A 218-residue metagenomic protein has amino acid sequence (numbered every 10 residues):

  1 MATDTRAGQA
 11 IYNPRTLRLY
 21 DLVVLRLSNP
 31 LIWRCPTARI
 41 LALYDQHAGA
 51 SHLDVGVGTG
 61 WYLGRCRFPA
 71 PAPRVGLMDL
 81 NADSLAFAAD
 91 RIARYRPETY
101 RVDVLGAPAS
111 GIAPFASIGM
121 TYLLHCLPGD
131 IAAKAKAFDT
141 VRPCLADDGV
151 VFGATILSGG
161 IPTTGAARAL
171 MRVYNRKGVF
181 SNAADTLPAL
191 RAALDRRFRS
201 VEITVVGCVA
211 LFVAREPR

Functional and structural regions predicted by a protein language model:
M1-H47, W61: Conserved class I S-adenosyl-L-methionine
S51-A107: Class I SAM-dependent methyltransferase SAM/SAH-binding core
C66, T140-V141, L194: Class I S-adenosylmethionine-dependent transferase superfamily signal
A109-I118: A short acidic, Gly/Pro-enriched loop at the edge of an enzyme's catalytic core that lines a small-molecule cofactor
T121-H125: Residues lining the SAM
A135-D147: A short glycine-rich, Lys/Arg-flanked "PGG" loop and its adjoining helix->strand segment in the class I
F152-I203: C-terminal alpha-helical "lid/dimerization" subdomain adjacent to the S-adenosyl-L-methionine
R196-R218: Core SAM-dependent methyltransferase catalytic element
